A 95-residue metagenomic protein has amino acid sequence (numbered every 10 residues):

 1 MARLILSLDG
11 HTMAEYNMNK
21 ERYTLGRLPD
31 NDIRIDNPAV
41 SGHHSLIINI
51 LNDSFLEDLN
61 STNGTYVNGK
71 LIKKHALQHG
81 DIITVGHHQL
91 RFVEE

Functional and structural regions predicted by a protein language model:
M1-H11, T24, L28, H88-E95: Regulatory inter-domain linker segments that are low-complexity and enriched for serine/threonine/proline
A14-H87: Forkhead-associated
